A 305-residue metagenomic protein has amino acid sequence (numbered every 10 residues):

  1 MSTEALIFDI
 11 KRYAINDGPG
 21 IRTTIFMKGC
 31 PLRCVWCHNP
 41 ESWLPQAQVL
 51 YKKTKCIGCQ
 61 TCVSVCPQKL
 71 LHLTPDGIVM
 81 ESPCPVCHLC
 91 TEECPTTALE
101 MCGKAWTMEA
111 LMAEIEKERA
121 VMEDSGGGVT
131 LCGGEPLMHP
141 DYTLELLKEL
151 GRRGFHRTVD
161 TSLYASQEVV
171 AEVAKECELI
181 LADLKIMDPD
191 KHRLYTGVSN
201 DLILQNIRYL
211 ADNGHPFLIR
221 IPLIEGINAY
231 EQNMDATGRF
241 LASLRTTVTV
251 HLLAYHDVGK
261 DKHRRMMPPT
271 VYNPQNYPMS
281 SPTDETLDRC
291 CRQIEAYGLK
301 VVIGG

Functional and structural regions predicted by a protein language model:
S2-P19, E225-G305: Auxiliary Fe-S-binding modules of radical SAM enzymes
L6-F8, T74, D160-Y164: Short gly/ser/thr-rich secondary-structure transition/capping motifs
F8-T61, G77-V86: N-terminal pre-triad scaffold of radical SAM enzymes
D17-P19, F26, L44, Q48-K53 (+2 more regions): N-terminal-biased segments
V35-S42, T61-I78, L89-A105: Iron-sulfur cluster-binding cysteine motifs and their immediate structural context in ferredoxin-like electron-transfer
E109-M266, D284: Conserved AdoMet/S-adenosylmethionine-binding subsite of the radical SAM
